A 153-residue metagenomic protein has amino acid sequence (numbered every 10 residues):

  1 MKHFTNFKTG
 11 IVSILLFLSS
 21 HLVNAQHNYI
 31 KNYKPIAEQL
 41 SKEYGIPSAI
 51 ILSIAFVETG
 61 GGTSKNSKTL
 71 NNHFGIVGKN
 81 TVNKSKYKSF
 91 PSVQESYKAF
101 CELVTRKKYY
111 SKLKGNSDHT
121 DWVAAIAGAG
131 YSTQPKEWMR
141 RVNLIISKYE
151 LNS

Functional and structural regions predicted by a protein language model:
K2-T5, F17, H21-S153: Catalytic cores of secreted/periplasmic lytic hydrolases that degrade extracellular macromolecules
